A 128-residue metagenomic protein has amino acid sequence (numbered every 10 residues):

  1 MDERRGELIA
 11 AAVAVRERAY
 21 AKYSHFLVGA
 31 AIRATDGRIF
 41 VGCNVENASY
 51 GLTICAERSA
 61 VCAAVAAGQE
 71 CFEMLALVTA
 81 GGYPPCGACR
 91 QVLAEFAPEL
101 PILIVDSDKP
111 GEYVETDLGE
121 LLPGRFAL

Functional and structural regions predicted by a protein language model:
M1-A10, S107-K109: Short, compositionally biased leader-like segments
G6-A21: Short, basic/aromatic recognition patches
A12, A30-A31, A60, A64: Small-residue (primarily alanine) positions within well-ordered alpha-helices, especially packing/interaction faces
Y23-H25, C86: Short solvent-exposed loop/turn micro-motifs enriched in small/polar/acidic residues
H25-A34: Short beta-strand scaffold segments in enzyme catalytic cores
V41-L128: Zn2+-dependent cytidine deaminase-like catalytic core
